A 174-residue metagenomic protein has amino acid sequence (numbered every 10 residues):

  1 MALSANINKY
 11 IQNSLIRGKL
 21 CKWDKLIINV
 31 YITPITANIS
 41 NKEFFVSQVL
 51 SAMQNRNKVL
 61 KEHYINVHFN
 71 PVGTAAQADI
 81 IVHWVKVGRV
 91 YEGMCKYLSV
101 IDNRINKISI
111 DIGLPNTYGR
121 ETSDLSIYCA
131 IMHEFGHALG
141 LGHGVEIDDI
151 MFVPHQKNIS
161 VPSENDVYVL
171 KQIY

Functional and structural regions predicted by a protein language model:
M1-E43, L98-N103: Disordered inhibitory propeptide/activation segment of secreted metzincin zinc metalloprotease zymogens, centered on
D24-I28, A78, N106-I108, I147: Envelope-exposed proteins and targeting segments
V30, V82, I110-I112, M151 (+1 more regions): Bulky hydrophobic/aromatic "packing anchor" residues in well-ordered structure
I32-T36, L114-N116, P154-H155: Short, histidine-centered active-site or binding-site loop motifs used for metal coordination, general acid-base
T36, G88, V145: Feature marks short, surface-exposed loop/turn motifs that line or immediately flank catalytic pockets and channel
E43-E134, A138, G142: Metzincin-family zinc-dependent endopeptidase catalytic domain
E121-Y174: The catalytic-center signature of Zn2+-dependent metalloproteases
